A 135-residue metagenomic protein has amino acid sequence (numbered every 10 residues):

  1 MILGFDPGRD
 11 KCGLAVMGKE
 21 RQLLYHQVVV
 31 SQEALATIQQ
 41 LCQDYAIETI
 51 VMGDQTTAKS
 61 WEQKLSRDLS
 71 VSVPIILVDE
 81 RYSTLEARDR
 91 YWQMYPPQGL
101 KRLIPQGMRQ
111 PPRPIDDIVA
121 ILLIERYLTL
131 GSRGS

Functional and structural regions predicted by a protein language model:
M1-F5, R9-S135: Phosphate- and other anionic-substrate recognition elements at nucleic-acid/protein interfaces
